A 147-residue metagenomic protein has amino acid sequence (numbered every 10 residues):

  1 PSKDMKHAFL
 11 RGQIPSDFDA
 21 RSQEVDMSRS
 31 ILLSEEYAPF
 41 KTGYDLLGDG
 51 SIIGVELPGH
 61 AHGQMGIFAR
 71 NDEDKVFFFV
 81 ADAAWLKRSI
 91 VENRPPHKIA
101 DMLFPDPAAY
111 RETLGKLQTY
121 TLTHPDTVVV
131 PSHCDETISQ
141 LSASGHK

Functional and structural regions predicted by a protein language model:
P1-E56, M102-D126: Metallo-beta-lactamase
T42, G63, F79: Residues that flank catalytic or metal-binding motifs in active/ligand-binding sites
L46, L57-H60, I67, D82 (+2 more regions): Divalent metal-coordination and catalytic microenvironments
G48-D49, A69-D72: Active-site beta-strand termini and strand-to-loop segments that position acidic
I52-V55, M65, K75-F78: Conserved active-site beta-strand-loop modules that form the wall/rim of enzyme catalytic pockets and either contain
H62-M65, I138: Short, well-ordered alpha-helical microsegments
G66-I67, S89: Active-site-flanking alpha-helical
E73-K147: Cap/insert and terminal regions of metallo-dependent hydrolase folds
